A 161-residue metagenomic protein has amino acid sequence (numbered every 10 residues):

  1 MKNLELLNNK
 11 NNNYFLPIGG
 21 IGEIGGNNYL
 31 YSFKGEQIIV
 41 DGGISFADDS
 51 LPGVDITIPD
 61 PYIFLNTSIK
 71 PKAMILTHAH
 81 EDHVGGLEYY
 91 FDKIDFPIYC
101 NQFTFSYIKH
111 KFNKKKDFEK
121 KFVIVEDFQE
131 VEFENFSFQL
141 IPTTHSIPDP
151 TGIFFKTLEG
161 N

Functional and structural regions predicted by a protein language model:
K2-L4, F103-G152, K156-L158: Metallo-beta-lactamase
N8-F15, K34-Q37, E130-F138, T157-N161: Beta-strand-turn-beta hairpins that frame and shape the catalytic cleft of phosphate-ester-processing enzymes
N9-Y29, A47: N-terminal metal-binding scaffold of metallo-dependent hydrolase/deaminase domains
E23-G26, K34-L76, L87-F96, C100 (+2 more regions): Pre-active-site segment of Zn-dependent metallo-hydrolases
N27-L30, G152-F154: Short acidic loop-to-beta-strand element that houses the catalytic metal-binding Asp/Glu of nuclease active sites
I38, I44-F46, P150-T151, F155-N161: Metallo-beta-lactamase
A73, T77-H83, H145: Histidine-centered divalent metal-coordination motifs
H83-G85, P150: Short glycine/serine/threonine-rich phosphate/pyrophosphate-binding segments that cradle anionic phosphate groups
